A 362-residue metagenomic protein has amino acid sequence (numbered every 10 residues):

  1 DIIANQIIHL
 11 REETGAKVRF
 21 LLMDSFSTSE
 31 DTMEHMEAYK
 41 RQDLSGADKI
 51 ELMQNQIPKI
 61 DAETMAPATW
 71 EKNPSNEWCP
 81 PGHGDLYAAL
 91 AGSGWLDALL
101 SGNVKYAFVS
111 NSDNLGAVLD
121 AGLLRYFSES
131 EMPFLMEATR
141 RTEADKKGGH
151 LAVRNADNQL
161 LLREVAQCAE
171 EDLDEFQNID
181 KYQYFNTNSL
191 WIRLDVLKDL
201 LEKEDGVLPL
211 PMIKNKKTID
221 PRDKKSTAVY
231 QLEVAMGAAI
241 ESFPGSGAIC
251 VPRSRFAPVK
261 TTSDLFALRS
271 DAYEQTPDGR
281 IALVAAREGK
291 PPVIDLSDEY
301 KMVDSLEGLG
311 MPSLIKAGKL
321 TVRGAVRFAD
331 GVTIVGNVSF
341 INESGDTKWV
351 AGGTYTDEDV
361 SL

Functional and structural regions predicted by a protein language model:
D1-I50, K59, W70-C79, Y87 (+5 more regions): N-terminal glycine-rich phosphate-binding loop and ensuing alpha1 helix
I3, I7, N111, F134-M136 (+1 more regions): Extended, hydrophobic alpha-helical segments in both membrane/secreted and soluble proteins
R11-G15, G102-N103, F243: A structural signal for short coil/turn segments at secondary-structure junctions
R19-T28, N111-L115, R253-A257, T261: Conserved short loop/turn motifs at secondary-structure junctions
D24-T28, S75-G82, A91, S189 (+3 more regions): Catalytic cores of large soluble enzymes that bind and process phosphate-bearing ligands
E34-A107, N111-L194, K198-E204: Conserved core of the sugar-phosphate nucleotidyltransferase
R125-L362: Left-handed beta-helix
